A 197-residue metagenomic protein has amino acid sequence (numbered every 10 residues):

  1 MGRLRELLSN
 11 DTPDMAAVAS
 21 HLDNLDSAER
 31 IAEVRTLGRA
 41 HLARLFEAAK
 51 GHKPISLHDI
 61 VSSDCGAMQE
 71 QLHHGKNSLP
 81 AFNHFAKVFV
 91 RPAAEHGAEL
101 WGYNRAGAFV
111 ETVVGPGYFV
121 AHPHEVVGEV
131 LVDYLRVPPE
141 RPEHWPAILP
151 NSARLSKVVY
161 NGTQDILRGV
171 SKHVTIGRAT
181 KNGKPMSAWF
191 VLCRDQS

Functional and structural regions predicted by a protein language model:
M1-S197: Soluble ligand-binding/transfer domains with enclosed cavities or grooves
